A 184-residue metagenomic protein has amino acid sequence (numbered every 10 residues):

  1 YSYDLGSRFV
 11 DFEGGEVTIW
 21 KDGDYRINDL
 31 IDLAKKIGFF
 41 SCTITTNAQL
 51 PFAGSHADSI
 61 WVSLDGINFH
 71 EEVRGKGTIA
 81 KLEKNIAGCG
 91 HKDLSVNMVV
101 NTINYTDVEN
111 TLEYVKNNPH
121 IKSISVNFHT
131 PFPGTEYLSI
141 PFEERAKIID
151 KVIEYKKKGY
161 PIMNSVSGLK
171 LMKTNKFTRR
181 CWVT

Functional and structural regions predicted by a protein language model:
Y1-N47, P51: Conserved alpha-helical substructure of the radical SAM core
S2, V183-T184: Generic low-polarity alpha-helical segments
D24-N28, I37, H56-V183: Radical SAM enzyme [4Fe-4S]-AdoMet core and its adjacent flexible, acidic and glycine-rich loops/tails across
